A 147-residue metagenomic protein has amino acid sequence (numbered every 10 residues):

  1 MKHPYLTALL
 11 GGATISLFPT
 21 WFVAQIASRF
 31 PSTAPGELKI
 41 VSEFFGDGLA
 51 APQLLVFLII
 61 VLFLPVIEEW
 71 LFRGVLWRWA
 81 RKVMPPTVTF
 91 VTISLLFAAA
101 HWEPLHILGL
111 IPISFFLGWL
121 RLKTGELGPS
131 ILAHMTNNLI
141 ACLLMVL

Functional and structural regions predicted by a protein language model:
M1-L64, K82: Juxtamembrane helix-loop-helix connectors linking adjacent transmembrane helices in multi-pass membrane enzymes
I15-W21, L49-L147: Transmembrane helix-loop-helix hairpins at the membrane interface of multi-pass integral membrane proteins
